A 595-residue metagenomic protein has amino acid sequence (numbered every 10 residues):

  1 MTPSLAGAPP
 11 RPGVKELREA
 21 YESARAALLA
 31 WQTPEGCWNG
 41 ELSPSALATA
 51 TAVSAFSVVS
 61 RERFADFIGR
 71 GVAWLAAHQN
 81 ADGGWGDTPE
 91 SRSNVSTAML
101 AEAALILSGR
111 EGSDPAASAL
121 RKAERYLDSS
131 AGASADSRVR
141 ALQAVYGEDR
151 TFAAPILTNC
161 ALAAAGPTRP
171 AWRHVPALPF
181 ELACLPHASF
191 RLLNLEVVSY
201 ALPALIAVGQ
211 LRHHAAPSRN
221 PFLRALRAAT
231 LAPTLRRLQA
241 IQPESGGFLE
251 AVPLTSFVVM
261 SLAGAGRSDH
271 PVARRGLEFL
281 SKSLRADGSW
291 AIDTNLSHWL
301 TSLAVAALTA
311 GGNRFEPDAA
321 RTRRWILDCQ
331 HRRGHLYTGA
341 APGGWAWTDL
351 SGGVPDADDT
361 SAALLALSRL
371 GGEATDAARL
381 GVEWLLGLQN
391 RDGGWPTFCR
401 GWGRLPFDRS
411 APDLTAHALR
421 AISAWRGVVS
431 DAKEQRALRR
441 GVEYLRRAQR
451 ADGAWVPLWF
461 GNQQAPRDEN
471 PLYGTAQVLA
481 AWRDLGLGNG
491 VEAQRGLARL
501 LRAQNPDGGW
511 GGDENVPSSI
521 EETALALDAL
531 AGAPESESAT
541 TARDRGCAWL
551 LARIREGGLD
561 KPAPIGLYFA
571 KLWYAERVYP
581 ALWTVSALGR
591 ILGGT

Functional and structural regions predicted by a protein language model:
M1-E22, C37-R70, A81-R219, P243-R275 (+5 more regions): An alpha-helical repeat/solenoid feature that recognizes helix-turn-helix modules
S23-A27, L231: Membrane-proximal N-terminal segments immediately preceding the first transmembrane helix
A27-L28, A204: Amphipathic alpha-helical dimerization/protein-protein interaction segment
A30-P34: N-terminal capping segment at the start of a domain
A76-A77: Short, solvent-exposed interaction modules
L223-I241: Edge strands and adjacent loops of beta-rich recognition modules
R274-R285: Surface-exposed extracellular loop regions of Gram-negative outer-membrane beta-barrel proteins
